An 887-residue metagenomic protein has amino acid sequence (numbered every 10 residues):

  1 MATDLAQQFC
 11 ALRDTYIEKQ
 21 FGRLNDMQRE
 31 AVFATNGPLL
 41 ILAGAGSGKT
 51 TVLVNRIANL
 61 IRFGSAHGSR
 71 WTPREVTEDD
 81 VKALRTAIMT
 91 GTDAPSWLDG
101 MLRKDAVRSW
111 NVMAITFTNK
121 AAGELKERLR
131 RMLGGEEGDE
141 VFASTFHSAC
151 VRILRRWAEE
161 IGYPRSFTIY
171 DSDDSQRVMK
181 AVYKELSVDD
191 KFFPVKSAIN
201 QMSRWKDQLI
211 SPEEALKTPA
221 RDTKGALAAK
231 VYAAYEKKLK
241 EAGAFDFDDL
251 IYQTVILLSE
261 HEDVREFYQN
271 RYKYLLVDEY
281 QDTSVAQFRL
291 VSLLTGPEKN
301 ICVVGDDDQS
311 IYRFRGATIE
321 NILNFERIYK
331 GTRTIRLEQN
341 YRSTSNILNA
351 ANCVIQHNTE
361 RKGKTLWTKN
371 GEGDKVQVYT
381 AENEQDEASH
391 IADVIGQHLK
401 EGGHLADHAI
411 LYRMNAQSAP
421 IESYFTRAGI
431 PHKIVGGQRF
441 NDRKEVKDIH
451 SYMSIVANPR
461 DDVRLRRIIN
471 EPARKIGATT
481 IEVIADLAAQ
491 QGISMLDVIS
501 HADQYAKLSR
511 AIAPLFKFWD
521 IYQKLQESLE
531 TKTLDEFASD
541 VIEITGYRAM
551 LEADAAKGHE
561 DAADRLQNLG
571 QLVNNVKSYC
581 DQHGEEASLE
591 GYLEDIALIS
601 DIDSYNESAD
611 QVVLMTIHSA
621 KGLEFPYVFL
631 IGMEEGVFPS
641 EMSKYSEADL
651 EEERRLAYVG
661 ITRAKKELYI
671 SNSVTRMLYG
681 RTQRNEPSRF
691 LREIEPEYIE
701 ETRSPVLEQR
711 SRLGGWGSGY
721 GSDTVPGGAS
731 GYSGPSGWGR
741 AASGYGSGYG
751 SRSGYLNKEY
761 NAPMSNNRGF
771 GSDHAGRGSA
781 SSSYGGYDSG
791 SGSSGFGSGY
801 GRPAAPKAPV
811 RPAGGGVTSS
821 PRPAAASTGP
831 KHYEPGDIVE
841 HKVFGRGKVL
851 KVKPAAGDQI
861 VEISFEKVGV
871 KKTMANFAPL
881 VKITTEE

Functional and structural regions predicted by a protein language model:
M1-P164, I169, E266, E320 (+1 more regions): P-loop NTPase Walker
R23, R70, D80, I88-W97 (+5 more regions): Conserved helicase/translocase P-loop NTPase motor core
F33, G37, K104-S109, I256-L275 (+1 more regions): Short basic/glycine-enriched coil/helix segment immediately N-terminal to the Walker B
T35, F117, E137-V141, A158-D249 (+4 more regions): ATP-hydrolysis module of ASCE/P-loop NTPase motor domains, specifically the Walker B Asp-Glu catalytic pair
S47, Q281-E360, K364-K369, D486-A489 (+1 more regions): Conserved helicase motor core of SF1/SF2 NTP-dependent helicases
T50-L53, G68, T77, L84-R103 (+7 more regions): Helicase P-loop NTPase motor core
K217-R221, H404, S418-I430, R443 (+4 more regions): Conserved helicase C-terminal RecA-like lobe
M633-G869, F877-E887: C-terminal accessory regions
